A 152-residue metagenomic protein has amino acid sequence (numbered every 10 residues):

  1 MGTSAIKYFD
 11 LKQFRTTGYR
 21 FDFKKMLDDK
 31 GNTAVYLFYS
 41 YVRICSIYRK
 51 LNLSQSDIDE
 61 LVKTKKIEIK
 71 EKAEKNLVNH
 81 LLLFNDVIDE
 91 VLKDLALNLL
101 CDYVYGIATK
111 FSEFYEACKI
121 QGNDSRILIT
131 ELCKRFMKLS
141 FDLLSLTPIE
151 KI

Functional and structural regions predicted by a protein language model:
G2-I152: Non-catalytic interaction-recognition regions
